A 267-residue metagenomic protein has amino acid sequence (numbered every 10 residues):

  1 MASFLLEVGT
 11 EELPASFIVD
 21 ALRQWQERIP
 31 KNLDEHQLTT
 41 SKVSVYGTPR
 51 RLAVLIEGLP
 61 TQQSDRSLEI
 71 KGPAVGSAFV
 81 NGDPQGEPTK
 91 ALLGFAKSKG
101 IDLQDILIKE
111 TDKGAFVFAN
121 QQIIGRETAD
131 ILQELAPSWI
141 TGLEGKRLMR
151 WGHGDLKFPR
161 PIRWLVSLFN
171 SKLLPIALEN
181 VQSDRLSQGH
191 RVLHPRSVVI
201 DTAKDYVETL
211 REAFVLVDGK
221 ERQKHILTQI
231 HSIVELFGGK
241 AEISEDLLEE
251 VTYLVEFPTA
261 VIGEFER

Functional and structural regions predicted by a protein language model:
M1-R267: Long, basic N-terminal domains or extensions that often function in RNA/ssDNA interaction or organelle/cellular
